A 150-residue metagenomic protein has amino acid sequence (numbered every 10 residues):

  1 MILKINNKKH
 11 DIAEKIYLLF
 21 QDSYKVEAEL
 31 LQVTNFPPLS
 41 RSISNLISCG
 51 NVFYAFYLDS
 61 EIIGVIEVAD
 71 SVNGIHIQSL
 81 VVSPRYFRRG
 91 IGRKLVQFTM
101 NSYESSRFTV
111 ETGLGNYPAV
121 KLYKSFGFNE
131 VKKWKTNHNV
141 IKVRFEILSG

Functional and structural regions predicted by a protein language model:
M1-L18: A short beta-loop-alpha structural element at the N-terminal edge of CoA-dependent acyl/N-acetyltransferase catalytic
L18-S44: Conserved GNAT-fold acetyl-CoA-binding loop/helix
S44-A55, H76: A short helix-loop-beta-strand connector motif used in the catalytic cores of GNAT acetyltransferases and, in some
A55, E61-D70, H76-V81: Conserved beta-strand in the GNAT
S79-V82, R88-N101, K121-S125: Conserved acetyl-CoA-binding loop-helix of GNAT-fold acetyltransferases
F87, V110-V120, T136-V140: Conserved beta-strand-loop-alpha-helix junction that forms the acyl-donor binding cleft
V96, S102-L114: Conserved GNAT acetyl-CoA-binding A-motif
K124-K132: Conserved acetyl-CoA-binding loop of GNAT-fold acetyltransferases
